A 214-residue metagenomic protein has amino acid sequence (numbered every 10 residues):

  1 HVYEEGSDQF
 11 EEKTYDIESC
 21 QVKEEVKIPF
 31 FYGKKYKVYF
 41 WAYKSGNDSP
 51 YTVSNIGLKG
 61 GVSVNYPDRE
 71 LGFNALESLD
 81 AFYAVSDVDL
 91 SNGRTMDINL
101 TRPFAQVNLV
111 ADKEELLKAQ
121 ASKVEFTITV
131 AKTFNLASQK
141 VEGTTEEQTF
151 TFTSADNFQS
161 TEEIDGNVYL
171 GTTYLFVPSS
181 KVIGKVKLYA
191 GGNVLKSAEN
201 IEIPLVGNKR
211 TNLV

Functional and structural regions predicted by a protein language model:
H1-Q106, D112: Short, low-hydrophobicity acidic/polar segments
H1-V53, K118-K209: Tryptophan-paired
L109, N208-V214: Bacterial Sec-dependent N-terminal signal peptides
V110-A119: Structural motif
